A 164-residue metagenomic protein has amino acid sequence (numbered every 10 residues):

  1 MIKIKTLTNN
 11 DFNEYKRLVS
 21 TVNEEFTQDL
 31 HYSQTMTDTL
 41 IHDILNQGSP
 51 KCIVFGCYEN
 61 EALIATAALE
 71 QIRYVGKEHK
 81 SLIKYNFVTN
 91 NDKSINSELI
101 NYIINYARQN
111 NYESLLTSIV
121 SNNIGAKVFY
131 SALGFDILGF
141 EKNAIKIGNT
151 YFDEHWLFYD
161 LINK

Functional and structural regions predicted by a protein language model:
M1-K3: Extreme N-terminal starter segment of soluble prokaryotic enzymes
T8-F12, S20-N91, Y106, D160: Acetyl-CoA-dependent GNAT
C52, F152-W156: Short hydrophobic/aromatic beta-strand or adjacent loop that forms the aromatic wall/cage of a ligand/substrate-binding
A62-A65, G125, Y151: Glycine-rich acetyl-CoA-binding "A-motif" of GNAT/NAT acetyltransferases
D92-A107, V128, A132: Conserved acetyl-CoA-binding loop-helix of GNAT-fold acetyltransferases
N96, I100, N123-A126, N143-G148: Short glycine/proline-centered loop/turn elements that form peptide/ligand docking sites
A107-I119: Conserved GNAT acetyl-CoA-binding A-motif
S118-I119, S131, D136-F152: Conserved catalytic-core motifs of GNAT/GCN5-like acyltransferases
